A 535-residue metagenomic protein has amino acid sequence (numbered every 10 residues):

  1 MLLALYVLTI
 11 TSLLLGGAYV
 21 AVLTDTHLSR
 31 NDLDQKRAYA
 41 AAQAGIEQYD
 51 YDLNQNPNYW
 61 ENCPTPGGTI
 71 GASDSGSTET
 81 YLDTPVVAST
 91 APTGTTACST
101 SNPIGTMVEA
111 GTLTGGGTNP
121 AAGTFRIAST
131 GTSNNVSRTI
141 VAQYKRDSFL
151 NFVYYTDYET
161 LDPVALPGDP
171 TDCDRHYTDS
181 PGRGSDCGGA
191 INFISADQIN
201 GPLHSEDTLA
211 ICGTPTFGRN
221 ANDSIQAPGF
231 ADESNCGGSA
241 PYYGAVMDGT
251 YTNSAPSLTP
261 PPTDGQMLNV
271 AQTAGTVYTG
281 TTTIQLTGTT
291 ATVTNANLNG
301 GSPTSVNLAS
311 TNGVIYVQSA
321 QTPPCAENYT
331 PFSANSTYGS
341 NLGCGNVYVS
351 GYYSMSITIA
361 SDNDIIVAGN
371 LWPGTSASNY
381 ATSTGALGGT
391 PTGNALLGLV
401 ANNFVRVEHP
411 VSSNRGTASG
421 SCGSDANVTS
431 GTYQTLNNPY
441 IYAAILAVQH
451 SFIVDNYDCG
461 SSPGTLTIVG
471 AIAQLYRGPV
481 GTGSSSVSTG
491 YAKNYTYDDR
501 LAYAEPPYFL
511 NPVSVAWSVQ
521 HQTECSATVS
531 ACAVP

Functional and structural regions predicted by a protein language model:
L3-A41: Aliphatic-rich helix starts adjacent to a transmembrane/signal segment
L5, A38, A42, S129-G131 (+2 more regions): OB-fold and OB-like beta-barrel modules that bind single-stranded nucleic acids
T9, G131-N135: Surface-exposed loop/turn motifs at beta-strand-loop junctions within extracellular Ig-like and Fibronectin type III
H27-E61: Membrane-proximal N-terminal amphipathic helix
Y49-L82: Short, glycine/small-hydrophobic-rich surface segments
S77-T80, T84-R126, L150-P535: C-terminal globular interaction/adhesion domains in large, modular proteins
R126-T130, T139-V141: Beta-strand secondary-structure signal
S137-N151: A short, surface-exposed beta-strand/turn
